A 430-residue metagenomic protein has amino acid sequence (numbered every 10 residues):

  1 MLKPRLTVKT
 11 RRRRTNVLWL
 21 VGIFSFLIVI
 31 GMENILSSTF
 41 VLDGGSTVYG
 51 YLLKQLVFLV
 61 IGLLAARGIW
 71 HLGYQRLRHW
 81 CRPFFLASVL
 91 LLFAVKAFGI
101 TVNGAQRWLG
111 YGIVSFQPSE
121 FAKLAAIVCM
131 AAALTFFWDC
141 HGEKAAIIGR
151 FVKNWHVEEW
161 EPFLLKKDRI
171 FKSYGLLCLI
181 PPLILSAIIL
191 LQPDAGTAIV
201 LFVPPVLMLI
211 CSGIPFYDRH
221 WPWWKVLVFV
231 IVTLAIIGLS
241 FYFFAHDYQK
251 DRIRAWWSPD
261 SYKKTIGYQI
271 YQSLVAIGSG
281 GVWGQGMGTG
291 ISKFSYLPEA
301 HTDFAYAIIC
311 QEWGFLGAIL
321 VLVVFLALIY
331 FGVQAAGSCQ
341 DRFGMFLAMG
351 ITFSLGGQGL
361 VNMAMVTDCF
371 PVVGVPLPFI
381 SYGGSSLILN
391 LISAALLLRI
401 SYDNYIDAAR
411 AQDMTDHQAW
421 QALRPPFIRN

Functional and structural regions predicted by a protein language model:
M1-R13: Short, Lys/Arg-rich, polar N-terminal cytosolic tail immediately upstream of the first transmembrane signal-anchor
R11-N16, D168: Short, Lys/Arg-rich cytosolic juxtamembrane segment immediately N-terminal
V21, S25-S37, V41-I266, Q311-M365 (+3 more regions): Hydrophobic alpha-helical transmembrane segments of multi-pass inner membrane proteins, especially in bacterial systems
S119, I308, L377: Catalytic tyrosine of NAD(P)H-dependent dehydrogenase/reductases that use a Tyr as the general acid/base
V128, S173, P181, Y271 (+4 more regions): Alpha-helical membrane and juxtamembrane elements of multi-pass inner-membrane transport and channel proteins
D194-I199, Q285-G290, A300-T302, I319 (+3 more regions): Transmembrane helix boundary and interhelical junction motifs in multipass membrane proteins
A255, P259-Y306, W313-G317: TM-adjacent membrane-interface loops and short helices in multi-pass inner/ER membrane proteins
D368-D413: Transmembrane alpha-helices of multi-pass inner-membrane enzymes
